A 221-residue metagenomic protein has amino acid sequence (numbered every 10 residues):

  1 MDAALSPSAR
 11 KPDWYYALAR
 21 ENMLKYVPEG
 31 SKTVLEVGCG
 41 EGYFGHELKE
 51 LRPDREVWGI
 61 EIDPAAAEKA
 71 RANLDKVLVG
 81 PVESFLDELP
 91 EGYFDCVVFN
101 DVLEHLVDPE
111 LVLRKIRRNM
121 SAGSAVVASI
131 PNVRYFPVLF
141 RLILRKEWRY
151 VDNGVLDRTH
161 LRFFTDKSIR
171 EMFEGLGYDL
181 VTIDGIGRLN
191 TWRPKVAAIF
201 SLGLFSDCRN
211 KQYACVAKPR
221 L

Functional and structural regions predicted by a protein language model:
P7-L18, N22, Y43, I62-A65 (+4 more regions): S-adenosyl-L-methionine-dependent methyltransferase catalytic module, highlighting the catalytic core
M23-E29: Glycine-rich helix-loop-beta junction characteristic of Rossmann-like nucleotide cofactor-binding loops
K32, D75, D95: Conserved acidic residues
K32-G38: Conserved class I S-adenosyl-L-methionine
T33, E56, D179: Residues at the starts of beta-strands that form the adenosine-phosphate
Y43, E50-F85: Class I SAM-dependent methyltransferase SAM/SAH-binding core
D87-C96: A short acidic, Gly/Pro-enriched loop at the edge of an enzyme's catalytic core that lines a small-molecule cofactor
N100-H105: Short catalytic micro-motifs in class I SAM-dependent methyltransferases
